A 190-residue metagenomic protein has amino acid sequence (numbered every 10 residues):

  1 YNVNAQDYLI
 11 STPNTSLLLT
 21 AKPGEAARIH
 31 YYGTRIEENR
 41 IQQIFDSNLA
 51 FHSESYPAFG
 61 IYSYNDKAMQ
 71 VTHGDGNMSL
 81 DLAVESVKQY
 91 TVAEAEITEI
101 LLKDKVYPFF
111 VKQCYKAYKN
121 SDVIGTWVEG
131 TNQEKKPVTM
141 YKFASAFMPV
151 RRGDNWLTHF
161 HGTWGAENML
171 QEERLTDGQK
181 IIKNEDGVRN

Functional and structural regions predicted by a protein language model:
Y1-Q6: Bacterial Sec-dependent signal peptides at the C-terminal "C-region" and cleavage site
D7-L18, A27-N190: Polysaccharide-binding surfaces and accessory modules of carbohydrate-active proteins
K22-G24: Contiguous, structured surface segment used for ligand recognition
